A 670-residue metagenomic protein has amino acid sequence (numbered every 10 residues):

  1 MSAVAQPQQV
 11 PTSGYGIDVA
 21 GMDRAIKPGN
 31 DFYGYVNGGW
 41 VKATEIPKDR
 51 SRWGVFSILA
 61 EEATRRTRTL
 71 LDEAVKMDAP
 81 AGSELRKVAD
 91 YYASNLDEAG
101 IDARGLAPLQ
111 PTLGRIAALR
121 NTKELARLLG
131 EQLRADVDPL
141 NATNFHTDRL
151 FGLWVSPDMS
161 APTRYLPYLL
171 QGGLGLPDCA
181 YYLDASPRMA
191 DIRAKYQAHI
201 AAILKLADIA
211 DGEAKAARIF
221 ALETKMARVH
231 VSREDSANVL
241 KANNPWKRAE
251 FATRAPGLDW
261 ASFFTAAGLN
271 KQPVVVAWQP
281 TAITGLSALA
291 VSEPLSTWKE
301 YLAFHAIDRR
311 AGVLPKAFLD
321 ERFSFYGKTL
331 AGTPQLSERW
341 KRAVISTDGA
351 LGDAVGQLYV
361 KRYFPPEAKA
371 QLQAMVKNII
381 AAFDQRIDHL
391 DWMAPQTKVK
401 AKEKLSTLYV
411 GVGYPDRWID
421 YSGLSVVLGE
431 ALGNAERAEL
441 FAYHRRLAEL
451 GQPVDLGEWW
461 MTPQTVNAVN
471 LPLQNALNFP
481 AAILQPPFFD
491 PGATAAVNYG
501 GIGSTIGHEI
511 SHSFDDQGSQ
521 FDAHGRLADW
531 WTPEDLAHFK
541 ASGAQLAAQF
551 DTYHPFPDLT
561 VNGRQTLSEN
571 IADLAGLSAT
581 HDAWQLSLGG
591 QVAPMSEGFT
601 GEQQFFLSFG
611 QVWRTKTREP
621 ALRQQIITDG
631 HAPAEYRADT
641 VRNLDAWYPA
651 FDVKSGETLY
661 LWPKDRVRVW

Functional and structural regions predicted by a protein language model:
A3-P7: Boundary at the C-terminal end of the N-terminal hydrophobic targeting segment
Q8-A20: Short, Gly/Pro- and small/polar-rich lid/capping loops
V10-P11, I26-A103: Active-site-surrounding "flap" and adjacent substrate/cofactor-binding loops of secreted or lumenal enzymes, prototyped
M22-K42, Y182-L204, M393, L567 (+1 more regions): Hydrophobic/aromatic-rich, well-ordered segments within soluble, folded domains that form packed cores
A43-P47, W154-S156, D178-A180, H230-R233 (+3 more regions): Short, solvent-exposed loop/turn and secondary-structure capping segments
D49-L71, G212-V229, N498-S504, E602-F605: Short secondary-structure subsegments characteristic of cysteine-rich extracellular domains
A74-N378: Noncatalytic, helix-rich "gating/capping" subdomain that lines the substrate-entry/channel surface of large enzyme
K225, R254-G257, L269, V276-P280 (+6 more regions): Intrinsically disordered, low-complexity linker/terminal regions across diverse proteins
